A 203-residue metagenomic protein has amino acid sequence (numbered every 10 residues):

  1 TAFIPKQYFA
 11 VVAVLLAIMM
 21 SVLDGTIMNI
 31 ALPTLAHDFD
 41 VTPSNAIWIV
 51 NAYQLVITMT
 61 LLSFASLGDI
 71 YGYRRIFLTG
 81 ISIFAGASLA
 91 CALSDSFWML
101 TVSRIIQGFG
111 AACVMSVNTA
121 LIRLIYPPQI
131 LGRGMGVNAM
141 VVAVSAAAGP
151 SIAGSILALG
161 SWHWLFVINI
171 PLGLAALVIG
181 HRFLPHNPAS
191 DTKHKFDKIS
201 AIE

Functional and structural regions predicted by a protein language model:
T1-L23, H37: Cytosolic juxtamembrane N-terminal segment immediately preceding the first transmembrane helix of multi-pass
A17, T79-I83, A87, S103 (+3 more regions): Residue-level signature of the transmembrane alpha-helical cores of Major Facilitator Superfamily-type secondary
A31-T60, F97-V102: Extracellular/periplasmic helix-loop-helix junction of adjacent transmembrane segments in MFS-like secondary
T34-A36, A65-S66, I70, S155: Membrane-interface helix termini in secondary transporters
D38-D40, G72, L93-M99, G110 (+2 more regions): Helix-breaking motifs and short loop linkers at transmembrane-helix boundaries and internal kinks in secondary membrane
M59-W98: Conserved MFS/SLC helix-loop-helix module at the cytosolic interface between two early adjacent transmembrane helices
I105-M140: Cytoplasmic helix-loop-helix junction between adjacent transmembrane helices in 12-TM secondary transporters
A158-E203: Hydrophobic transmembrane-helix bundles of small-molecule transporters
